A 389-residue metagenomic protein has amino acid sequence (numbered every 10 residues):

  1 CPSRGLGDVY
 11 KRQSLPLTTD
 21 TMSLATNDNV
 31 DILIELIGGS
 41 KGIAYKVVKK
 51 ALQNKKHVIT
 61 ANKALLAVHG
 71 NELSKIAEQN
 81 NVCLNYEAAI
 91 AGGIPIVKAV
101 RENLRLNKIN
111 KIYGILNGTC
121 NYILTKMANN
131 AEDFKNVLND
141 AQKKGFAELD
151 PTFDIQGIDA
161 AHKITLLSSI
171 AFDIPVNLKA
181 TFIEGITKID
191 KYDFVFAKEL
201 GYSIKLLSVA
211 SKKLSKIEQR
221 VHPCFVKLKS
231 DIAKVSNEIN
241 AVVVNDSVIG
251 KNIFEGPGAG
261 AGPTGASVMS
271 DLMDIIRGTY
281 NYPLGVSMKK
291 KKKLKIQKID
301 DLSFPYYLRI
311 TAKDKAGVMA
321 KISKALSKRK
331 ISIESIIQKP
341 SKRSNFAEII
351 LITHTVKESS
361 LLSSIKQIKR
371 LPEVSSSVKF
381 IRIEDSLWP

Functional and structural regions predicted by a protein language model:
C1-L6, Y10: Single conserved hydrophobic/aromatic residue that forms the stacking wall/gate of nucleotide- or nucleobase-binding
T18-T19, I34-E35, V58-A61, L84-A88 (+4 more regions): General beta-strand structural signal in soluble alpha/beta enzymes
T19-A61: Rossmann-fold NAD(P) dinucleotide-binding segment
G42-Q53, K63-G92, V97-R101: Rossmann-fold NAD(P)-binding glycine/threonine-rich loop
E78-D159, L166: Rossmann-like NAD(P)H-binding beta-loop-alpha module
N110-Y113, N121-L124, D140, G145-D150 (+4 more regions): Catalytic, metal-anchored helix/loop core of enzyme active sites in primary metabolism
N136-K234, I239-A241, G260: Substrate-binding/catalytic subdomain of NAD(P)-dependent oxidoreductase enzymes
S267, L272-P389: A conserved regulatory-domain signal marking ACT and ACT-like small-molecule sensing domains and adjacent regulatory
